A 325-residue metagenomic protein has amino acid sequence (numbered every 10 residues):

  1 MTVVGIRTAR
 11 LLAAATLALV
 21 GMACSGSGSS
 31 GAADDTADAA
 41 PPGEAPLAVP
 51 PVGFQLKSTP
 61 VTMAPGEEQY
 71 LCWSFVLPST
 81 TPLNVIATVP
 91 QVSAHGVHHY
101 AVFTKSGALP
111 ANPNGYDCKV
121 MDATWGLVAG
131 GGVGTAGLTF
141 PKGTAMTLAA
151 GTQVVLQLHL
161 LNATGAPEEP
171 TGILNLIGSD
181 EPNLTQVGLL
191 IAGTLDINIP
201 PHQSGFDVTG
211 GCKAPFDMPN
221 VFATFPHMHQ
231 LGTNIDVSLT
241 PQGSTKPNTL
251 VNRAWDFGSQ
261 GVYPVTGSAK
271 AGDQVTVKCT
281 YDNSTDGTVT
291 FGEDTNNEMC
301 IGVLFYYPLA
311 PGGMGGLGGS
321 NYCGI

Functional and structural regions predicted by a protein language model:
M1-T8, L12, V20-A48: Ser/Thr-rich, Pro/Gly/Ala-heavy low-complexity intrinsically disordered linkers and tails of secreted extracellular
G43-I325: Beta-strand-centric surfaces of beta-sandwich/beta-rich domains
